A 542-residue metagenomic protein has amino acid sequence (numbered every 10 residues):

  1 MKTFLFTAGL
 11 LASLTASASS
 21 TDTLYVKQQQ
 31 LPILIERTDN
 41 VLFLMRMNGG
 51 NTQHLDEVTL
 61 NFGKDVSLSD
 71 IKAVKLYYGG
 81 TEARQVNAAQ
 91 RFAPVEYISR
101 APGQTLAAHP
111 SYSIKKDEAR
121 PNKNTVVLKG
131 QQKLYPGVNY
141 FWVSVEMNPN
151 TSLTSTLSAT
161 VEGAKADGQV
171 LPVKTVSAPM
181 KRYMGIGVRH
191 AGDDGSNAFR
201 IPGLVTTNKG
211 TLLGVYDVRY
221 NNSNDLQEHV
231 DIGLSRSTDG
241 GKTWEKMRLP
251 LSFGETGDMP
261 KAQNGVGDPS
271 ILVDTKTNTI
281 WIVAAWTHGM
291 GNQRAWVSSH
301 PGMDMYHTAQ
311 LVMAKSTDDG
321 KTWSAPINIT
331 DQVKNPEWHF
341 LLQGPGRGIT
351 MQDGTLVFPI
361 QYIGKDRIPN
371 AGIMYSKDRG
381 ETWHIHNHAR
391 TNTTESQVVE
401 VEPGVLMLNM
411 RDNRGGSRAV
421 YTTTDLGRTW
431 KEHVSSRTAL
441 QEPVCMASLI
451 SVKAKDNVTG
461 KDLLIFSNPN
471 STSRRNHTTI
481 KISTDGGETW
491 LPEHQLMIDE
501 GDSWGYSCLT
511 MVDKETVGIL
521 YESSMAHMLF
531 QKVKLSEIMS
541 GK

Functional and structural regions predicted by a protein language model:
M1-S20: Bacterial Sec-dependent N-terminal signal peptides
L14, A18-S20, T156, T317 (+1 more regions): Compositionally biased regions
S19-R182: Exposed, polar/acidic Ser/Thr-rich sequence context and nearby capping/turn residues that mark flexible linkers
D39, N51, T81, S99-G103 (+4 more regions): Asp-box/BNR beta-propeller blade signature and adjacent active/binding-site loops in extracellular glycan-interacting
